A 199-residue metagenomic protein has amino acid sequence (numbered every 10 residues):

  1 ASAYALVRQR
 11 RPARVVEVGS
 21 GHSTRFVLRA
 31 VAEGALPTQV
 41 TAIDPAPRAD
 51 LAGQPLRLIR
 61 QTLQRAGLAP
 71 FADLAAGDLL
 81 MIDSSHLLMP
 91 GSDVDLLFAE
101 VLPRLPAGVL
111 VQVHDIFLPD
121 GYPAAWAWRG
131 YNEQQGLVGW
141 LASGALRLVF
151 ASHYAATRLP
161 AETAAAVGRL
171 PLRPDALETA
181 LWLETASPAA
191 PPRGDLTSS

Functional and structural regions predicted by a protein language model:
A1-Y4: Conserved Class I S-adenosyl-L-methionine-dependent methyltransferase catalytic core
V7-T24: Proline-aspartate-enriched helix->loop->beta-strand connector
V16, L79-D83, Q112: Structural motif
H22-G34: Conserved SAM-binding loop of SAM-dependent methyltransferases across substrates and taxa, primarily the Class I
G34-A35, A72-A75, V101-A107: Short, conserved loop/helix-junction motifs that constitute active-site signature segments in enzyme catalytic cores
Q39-I43: Conserved SAM-binding motif I beta-strand of class I
P45-M81: S-adenosyl-L-methionine
H86-S187: C-terminal substrate-binding/active-site "lid" region of AdoMet-derived donor-dependent transferases
